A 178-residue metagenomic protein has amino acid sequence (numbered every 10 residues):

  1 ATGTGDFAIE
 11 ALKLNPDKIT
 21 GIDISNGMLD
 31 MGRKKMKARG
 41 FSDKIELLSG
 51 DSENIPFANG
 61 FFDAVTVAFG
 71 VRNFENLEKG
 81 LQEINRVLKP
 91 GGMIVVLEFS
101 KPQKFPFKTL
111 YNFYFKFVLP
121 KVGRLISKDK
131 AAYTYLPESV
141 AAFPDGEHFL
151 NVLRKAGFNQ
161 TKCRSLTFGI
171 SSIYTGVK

Functional and structural regions predicted by a protein language model:
T2-N54: Class I SAM-dependent methyltransferase SAM/SAH-binding core
F41-S42, A58, N159: Conserved H-loop
E53-A64: A short acidic, Gly/Pro-enriched loop at the edge of an enzyme's catalytic core that lines a small-molecule cofactor
D63-L77, S100: A short SAM/SAH-binding and catalytic strip from SAM-dependent methyltransferases
E78-M93: A short glycine-rich, Lys/Arg-flanked "PGG" loop and its adjoining helix->strand segment in the class I
K89-N112, S171: Compositionally biased, charge-rich terminal segments
K101-V152, A156, K162: C-terminal alpha-helical "lid/dimerization" subdomain adjacent to the S-adenosyl-L-methionine
A156-K178: Core SAM-dependent methyltransferase catalytic element
